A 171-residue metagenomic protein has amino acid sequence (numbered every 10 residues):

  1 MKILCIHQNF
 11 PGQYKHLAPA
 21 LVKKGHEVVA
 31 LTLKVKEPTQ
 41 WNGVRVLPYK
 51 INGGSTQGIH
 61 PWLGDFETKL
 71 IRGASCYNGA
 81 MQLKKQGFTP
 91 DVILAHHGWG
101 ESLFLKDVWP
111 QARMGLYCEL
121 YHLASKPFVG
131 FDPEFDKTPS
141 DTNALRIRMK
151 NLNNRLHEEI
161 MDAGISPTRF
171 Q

Functional and structural regions predicted by a protein language model:
M1-R45, P167: N-terminal subdomain of nucleotide-sugar transferases
K2, D91-V92, A163: Structural motif
C5-Q8, K69-R72, V92, P139-I147: Short, flexible loop segments at the rims of nucleotide/cofactor-binding pockets, characterized by
A30-G87: A conserved catalytic-core segment of Leloir-type glycosyltransferases
G53-L63, Q111-L152: Acceptor-binding helix/loop patch of EC 2.4 sugar-transfer enzymes, predominantly nucleotide-sugar-dependent
M81-W99, R113-G115: Short N-terminal targeting/anchoring amphipathic segment
I147-Q171: A short, active-site helix/loop in glycosyltransferases that binds the activated sugar's phosphate group
